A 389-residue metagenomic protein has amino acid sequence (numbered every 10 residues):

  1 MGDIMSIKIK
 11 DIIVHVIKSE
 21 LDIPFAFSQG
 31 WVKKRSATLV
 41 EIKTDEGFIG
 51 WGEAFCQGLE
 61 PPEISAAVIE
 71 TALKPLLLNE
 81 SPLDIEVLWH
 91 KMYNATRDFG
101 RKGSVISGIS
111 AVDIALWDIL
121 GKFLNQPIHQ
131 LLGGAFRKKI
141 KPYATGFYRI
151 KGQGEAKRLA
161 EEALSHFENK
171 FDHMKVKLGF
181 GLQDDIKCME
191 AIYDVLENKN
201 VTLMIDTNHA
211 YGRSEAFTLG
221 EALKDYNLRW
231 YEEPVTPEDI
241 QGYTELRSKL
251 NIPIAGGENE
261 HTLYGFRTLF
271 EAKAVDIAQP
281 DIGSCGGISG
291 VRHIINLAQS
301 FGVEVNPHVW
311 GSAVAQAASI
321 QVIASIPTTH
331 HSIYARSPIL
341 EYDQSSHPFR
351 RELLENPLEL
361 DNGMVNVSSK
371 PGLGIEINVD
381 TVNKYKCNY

Functional and structural regions predicted by a protein language model:
I4-E46, W51-G58, S346-R351: Structured beta-strand/loop patches that form or line metal/cofactor-binding pockets in enzymes
I9, V40, G47, L73 (+9 more regions): Conserved, mostly hydrophobic/aromatic
D11, K43-F123: Metal- or metallocofactor-binding catalytic centers and their adjacent structured scaffolds across diverse enzyme
A54, A144-G146, V176-L178, I205-H209 (+5 more regions): A cross-domain feature marking catalytic cores of carbohydrate-active enzymes and several ubiquitous metabolic/repair
G133-L250: Metal-dependent enolase-superfamily TIM-barrel catalytic cores that perform enediolate-based chemistry
E221, N227, E238-A255, E260-M364: Shared catalytic-loop signature of beta/alpha-barrel
S369-Y389: Extended hydrophobic packing segments that form well-structured cores
